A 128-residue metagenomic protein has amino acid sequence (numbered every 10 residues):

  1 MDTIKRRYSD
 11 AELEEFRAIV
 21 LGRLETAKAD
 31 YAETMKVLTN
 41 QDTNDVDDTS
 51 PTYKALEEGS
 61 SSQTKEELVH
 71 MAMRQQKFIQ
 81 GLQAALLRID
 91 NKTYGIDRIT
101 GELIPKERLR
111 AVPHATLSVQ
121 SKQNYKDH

Functional and structural regions predicted by a protein language model:
M1-R88, H128: Interaction interfaces in information-processing and related assembly proteins
S62, G95-R98: Short, flexible micro-motifs
I89-G95: Glycine-centered tight-turn and secondary-structure capping sites
D97-T100, S118: Short cysteine-rich clusters marking metal-coordination/redox-active sites
I104, Y125: Cys/His-rich microdomains that often coordinate metals
E107-V112: Short Cys/His-rich "knuckle" micro-motifs
P113-Q123: Cysteine-rich micro-motifs
